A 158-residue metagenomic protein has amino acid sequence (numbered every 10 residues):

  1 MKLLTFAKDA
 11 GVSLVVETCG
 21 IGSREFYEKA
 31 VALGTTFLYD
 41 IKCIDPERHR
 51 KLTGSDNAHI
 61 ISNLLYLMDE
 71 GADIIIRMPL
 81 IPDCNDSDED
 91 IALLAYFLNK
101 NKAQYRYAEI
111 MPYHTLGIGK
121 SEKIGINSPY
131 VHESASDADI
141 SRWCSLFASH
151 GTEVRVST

Functional and structural regions predicted by a protein language model:
M1-G117, E122: Conserved AdoMet/S-adenosylmethionine-binding subsite of the radical SAM
R50, P129-S141: A short acidic, glycine-rich active-site loop that binds or catalyzes chemistry on phosphate/adenosine moieties
E122-Y130: Short glycine/proline- and charge-enriched loop/turn segments that cap or connect secondary-structure elements
A138-T158: A cross-taxonomic marker for long C-terminal extensions/tails that follow the last structured domain
